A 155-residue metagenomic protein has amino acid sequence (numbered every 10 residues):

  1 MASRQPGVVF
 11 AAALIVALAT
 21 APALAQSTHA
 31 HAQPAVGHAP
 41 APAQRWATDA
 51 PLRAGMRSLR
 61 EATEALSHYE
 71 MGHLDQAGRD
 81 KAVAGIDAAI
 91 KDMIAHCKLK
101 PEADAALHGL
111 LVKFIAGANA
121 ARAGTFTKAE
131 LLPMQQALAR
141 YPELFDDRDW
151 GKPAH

Functional and structural regions predicted by a protein language model:
M1-A11: Bacterial N-terminal signal peptides that target proteins for export
T20-P22: N-terminal signal peptide c-region/cleavage motif recognized by signal peptidases
Q26-A77, P153: Immediate post-signal-peptide N-terminus of mature secreted/exported proteins
A47, L74-K81, E102, A106-G109 (+1 more regions): A structural signal for alpha-helical segments
R57, E61-E64, D80, A84 (+4 more regions): Solvent-exposed, polar/charged alpha-helical surfaces in well-ordered, non-transmembrane soluble domains, broadly
T63-L74, M93, C97, A118-T125 (+2 more regions): Secondary-structure edge/capping motif, primarily at the C-terminal ends of alpha-helices and the immediately following
A89-H108: Short, solvent-exposed, charged loop/turn and helix-capping segments that join or cap alpha-helices on peripheral
L107-H155: Helix-rich interaction surfaces within compact, conserved domain-sized segments that mediate assembly or partner
